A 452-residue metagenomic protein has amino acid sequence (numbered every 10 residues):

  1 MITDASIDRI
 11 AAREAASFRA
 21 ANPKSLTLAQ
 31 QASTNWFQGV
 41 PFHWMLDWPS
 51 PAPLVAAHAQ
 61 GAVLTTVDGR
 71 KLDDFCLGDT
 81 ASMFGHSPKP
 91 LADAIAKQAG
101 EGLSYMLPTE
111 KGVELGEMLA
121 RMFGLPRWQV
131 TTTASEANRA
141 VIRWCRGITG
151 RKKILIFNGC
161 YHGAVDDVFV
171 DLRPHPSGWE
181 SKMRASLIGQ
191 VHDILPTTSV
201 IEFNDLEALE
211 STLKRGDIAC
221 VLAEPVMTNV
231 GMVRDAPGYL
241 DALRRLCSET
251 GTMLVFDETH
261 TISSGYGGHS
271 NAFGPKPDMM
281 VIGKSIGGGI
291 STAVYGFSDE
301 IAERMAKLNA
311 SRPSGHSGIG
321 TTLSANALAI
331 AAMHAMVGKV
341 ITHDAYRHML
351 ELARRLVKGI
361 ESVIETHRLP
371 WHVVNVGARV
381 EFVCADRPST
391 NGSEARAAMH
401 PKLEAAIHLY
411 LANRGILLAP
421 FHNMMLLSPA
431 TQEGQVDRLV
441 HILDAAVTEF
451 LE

Functional and structural regions predicted by a protein language model:
M1-E452: Conserved N-terminal phosphate-binding loop of PLP-dependent enzymes in the Aspartate aminotransferase
